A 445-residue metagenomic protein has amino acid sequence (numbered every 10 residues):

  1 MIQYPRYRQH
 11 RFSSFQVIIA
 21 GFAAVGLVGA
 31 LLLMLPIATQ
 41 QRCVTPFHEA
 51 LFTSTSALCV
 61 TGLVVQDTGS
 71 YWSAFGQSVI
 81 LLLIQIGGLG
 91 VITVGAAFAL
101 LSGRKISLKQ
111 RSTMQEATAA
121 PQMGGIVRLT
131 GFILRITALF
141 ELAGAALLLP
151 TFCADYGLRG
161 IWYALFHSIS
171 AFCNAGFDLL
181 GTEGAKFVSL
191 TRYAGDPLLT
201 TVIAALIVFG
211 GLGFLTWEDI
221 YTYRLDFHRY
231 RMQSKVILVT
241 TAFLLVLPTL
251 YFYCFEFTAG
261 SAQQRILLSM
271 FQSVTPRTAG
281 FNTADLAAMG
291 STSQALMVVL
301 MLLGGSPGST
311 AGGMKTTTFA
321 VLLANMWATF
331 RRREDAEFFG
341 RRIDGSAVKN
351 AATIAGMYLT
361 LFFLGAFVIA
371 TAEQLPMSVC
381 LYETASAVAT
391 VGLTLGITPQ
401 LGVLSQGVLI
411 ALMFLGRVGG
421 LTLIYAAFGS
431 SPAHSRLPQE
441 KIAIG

Functional and structural regions predicted by a protein language model:
M1-G445: Membrane-proximal intracellular helices of multi-pass ion channels
